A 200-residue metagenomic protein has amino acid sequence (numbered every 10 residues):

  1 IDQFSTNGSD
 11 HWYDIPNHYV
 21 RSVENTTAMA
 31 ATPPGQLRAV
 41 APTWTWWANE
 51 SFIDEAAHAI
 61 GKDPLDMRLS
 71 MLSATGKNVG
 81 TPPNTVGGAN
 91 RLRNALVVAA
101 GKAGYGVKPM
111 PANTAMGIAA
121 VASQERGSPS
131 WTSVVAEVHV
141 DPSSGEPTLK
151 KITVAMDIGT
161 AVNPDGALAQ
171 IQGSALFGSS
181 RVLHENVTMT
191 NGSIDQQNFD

Functional and structural regions predicted by a protein language model:
I1-D200: Cofactor-binding beta-sheet edge motifs in enzyme active sites
